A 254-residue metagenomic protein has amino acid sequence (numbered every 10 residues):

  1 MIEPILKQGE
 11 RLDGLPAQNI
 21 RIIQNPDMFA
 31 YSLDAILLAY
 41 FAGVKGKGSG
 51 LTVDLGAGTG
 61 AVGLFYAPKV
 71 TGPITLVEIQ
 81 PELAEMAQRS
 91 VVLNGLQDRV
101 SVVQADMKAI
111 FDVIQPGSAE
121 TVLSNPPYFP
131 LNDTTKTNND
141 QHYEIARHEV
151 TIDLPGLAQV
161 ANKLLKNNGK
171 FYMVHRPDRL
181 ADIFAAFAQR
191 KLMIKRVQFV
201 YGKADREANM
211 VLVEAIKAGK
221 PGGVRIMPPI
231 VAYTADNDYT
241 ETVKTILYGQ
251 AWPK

Functional and structural regions predicted by a protein language model:
I2-G46: Class I SAM-dependent transferase core
I23, S101-V103, K195-Q198: General small-molecule cofactor/ligand-binding pocket signal
F29-Y31, G56-T59, R206: Short glycine/threonine-rich catalytic loop with a Thr-x-Gly-x-Asp
L38, N125, L157, A215: Residue-level signal for inorganic ion chemistry
Y40-T135: Conserved SAM/SAH cofactor-binding pocket of Class I
P126-G156: Mobile active-site "lid"/loop adjacent to the S-adenosyl-L-methionine
T151-A208: Conserved Class I SAM-dependent methyltransferase catalytic core
E207-K254: SAM/dcSAM-binding transferase cores
